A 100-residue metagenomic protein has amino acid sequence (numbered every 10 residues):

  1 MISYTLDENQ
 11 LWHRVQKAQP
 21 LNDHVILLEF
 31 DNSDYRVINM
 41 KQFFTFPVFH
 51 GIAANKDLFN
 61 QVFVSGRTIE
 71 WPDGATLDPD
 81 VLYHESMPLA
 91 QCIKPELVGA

Functional and structural regions predicted by a protein language model:
M1-A100: Motif-centric detector for short Cys/His coordination patterns
